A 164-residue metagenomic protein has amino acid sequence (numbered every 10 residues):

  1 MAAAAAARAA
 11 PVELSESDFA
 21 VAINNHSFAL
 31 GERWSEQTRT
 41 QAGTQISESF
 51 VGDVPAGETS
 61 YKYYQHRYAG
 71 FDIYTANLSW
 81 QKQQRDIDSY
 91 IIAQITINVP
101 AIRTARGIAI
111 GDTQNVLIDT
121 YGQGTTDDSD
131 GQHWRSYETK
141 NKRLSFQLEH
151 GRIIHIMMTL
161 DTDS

Functional and structural regions predicted by a protein language model:
A2-S35: N-terminal low-complexity, Pro/Thr/Ser-rich intrinsically disordered segments that act as propeptides or flexible
A9, W34-Q84, I108-R152, M158-S164: A cross-family detector of function-defining hotspots
I23-F28, P100-I108: Second-shell loop/turn segments in exported
G70-I73, N98-I102: A short, hydrophobic secondary-structure junction motif
